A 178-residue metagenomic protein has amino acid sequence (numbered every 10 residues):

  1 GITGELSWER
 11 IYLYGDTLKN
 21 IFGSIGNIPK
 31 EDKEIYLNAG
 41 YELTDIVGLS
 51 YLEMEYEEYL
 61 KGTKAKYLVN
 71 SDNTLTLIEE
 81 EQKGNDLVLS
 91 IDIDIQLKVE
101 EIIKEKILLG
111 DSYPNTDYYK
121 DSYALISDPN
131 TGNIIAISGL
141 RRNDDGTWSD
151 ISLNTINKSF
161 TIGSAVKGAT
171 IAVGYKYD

Functional and structural regions predicted by a protein language model:
G1-G84: Small/polar-residue-rich segments within soluble enzyme cores
T3-E5, N20-S24, V88-S90, Y123-S127 (+1 more regions): Soluble periplasmic/extracytoplasmic beta-strand elements of cell-envelope proteins
I11, I46, V88-Q96: Generic detection of long, well-ordered alpha-helical segments
E31-Y36, L75-K83, I93-V166, V173-D178: Short pre-catalytic segments that frame enzyme active sites
